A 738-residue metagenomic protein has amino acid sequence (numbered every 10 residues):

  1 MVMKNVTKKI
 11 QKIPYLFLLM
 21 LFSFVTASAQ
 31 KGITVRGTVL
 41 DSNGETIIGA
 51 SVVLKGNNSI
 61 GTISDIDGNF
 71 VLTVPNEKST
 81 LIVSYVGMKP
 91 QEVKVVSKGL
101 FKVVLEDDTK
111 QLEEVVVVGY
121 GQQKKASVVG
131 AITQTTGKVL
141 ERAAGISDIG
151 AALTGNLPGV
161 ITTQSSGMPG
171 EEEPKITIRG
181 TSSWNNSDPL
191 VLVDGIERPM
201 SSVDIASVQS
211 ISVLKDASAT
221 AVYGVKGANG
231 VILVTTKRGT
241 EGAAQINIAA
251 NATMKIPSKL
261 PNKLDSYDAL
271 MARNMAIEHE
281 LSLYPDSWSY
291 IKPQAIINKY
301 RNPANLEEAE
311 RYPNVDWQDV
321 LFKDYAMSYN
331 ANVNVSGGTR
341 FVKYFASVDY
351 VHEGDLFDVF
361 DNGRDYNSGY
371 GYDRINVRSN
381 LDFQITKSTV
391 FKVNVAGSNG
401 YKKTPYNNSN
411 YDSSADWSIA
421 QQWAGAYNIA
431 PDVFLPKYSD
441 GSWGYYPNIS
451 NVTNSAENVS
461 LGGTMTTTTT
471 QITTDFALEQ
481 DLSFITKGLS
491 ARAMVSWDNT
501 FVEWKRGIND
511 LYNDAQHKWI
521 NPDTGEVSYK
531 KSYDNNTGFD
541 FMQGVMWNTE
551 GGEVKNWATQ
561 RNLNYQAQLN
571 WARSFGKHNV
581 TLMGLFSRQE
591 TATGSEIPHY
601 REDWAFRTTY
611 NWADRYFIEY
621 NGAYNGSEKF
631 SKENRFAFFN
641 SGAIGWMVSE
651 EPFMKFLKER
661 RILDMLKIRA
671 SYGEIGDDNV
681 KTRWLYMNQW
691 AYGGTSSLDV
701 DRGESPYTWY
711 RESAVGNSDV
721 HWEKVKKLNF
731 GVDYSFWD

Functional and structural regions predicted by a protein language model:
V2-M3, K263-D265, N408-D412, I508-Y512 (+1 more regions): Short secondary-structure boundary/capping segments
V2-V377, F391: Short, small/polar-rich motifs associated with maturation and membrane association, primarily at protein termini
V6, I10-I13, T26, W184-A217 (+5 more regions): Extended hydrophobic/aromatic-rich secondary-structure runs
A143, D188, Y325, N380-K387 (+5 more regions): Extracellular/periplasmic, surface-exposed regions of secreted and cell-surface proteins
P257-P261, A309-D349, E353-V359, S368-T453 (+7 more regions): Flexible loop and strand-edge segments within Gram-negative outer membrane beta-barrel domains
N262, R273-A276, W288-Y290, Q294-Y312 (+2 more regions): A subset of solvent-exposed loop/turn segments in beta-rich extracellular surface proteins, enriched in glycine
K263-L264, F360-N362, E457-V459, G507-N509: "Short basic amphipathic alpha-helical interaction patches in structured regions
